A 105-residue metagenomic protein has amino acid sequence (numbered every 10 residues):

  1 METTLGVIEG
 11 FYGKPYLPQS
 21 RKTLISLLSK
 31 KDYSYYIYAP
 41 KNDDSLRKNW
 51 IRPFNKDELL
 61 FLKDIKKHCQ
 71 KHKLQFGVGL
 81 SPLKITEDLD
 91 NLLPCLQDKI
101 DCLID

Functional and structural regions predicted by a protein language model:
T4-D105: Aromatic-lined carbohydrate-binding surfaces of glycoside hydrolases
